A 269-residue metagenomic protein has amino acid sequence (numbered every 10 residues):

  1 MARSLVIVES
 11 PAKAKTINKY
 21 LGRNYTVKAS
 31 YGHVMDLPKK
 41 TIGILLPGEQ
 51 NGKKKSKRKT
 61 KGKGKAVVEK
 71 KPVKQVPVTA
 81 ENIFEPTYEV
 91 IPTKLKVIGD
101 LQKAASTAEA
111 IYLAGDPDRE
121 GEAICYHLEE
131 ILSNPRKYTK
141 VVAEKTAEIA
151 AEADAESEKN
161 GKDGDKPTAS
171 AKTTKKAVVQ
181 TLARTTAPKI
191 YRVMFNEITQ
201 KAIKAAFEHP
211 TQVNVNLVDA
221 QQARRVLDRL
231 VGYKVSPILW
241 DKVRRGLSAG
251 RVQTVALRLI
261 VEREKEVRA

Functional and structural regions predicted by a protein language model:
A2-A150, K159-Q222: Intrinsically disordered, low-complexity regulatory segments
T93, S106, E197-A269: C-terminal or mid-to-C-terminal helical accessory/interaction module adjacent to the motor/catalytic core
